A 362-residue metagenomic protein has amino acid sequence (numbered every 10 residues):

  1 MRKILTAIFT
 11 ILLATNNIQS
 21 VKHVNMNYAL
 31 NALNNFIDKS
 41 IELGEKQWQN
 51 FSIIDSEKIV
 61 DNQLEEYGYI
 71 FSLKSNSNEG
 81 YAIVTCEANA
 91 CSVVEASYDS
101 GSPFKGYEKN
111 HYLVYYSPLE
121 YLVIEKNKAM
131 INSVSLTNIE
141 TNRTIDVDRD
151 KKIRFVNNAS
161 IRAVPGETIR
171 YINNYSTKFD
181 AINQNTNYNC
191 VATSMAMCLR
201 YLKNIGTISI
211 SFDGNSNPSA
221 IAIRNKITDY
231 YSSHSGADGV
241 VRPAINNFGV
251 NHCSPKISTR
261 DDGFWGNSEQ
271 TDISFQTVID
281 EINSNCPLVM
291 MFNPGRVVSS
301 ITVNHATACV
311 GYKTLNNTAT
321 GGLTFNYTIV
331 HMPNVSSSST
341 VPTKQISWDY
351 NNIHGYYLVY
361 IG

Functional and structural regions predicted by a protein language model:
M1-I4: Positively charged n-region of N-terminal signal peptides that target proteins for export
T10: Aromatic (Trp/Tyr) and acidic
L13-N17: Hydrophobic core
S20-H23, A181: Generic extreme N-terminal start-of-chain segments
K22-A90, V94-S102, P218-G362: Conserved active-site-adjacent core of cysteine acyl-enzyme catalytic domains
Q47-N50, I54, S92-D238: Active-site-adjacent structural segments surrounding the nucleophilic cysteine of cysteine proteases and isopeptidases
